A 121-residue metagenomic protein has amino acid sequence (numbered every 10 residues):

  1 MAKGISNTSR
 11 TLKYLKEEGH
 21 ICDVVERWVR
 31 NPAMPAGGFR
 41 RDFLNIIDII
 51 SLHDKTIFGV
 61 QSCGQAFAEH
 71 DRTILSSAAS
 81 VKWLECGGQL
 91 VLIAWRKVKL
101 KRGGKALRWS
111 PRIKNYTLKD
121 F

Functional and structural regions predicted by a protein language model:
M1-F121: Catalytic phosphate/metal-binding cores of nucleic-acid and nucleotide-processing enzymes, i.e., regions that mediate
